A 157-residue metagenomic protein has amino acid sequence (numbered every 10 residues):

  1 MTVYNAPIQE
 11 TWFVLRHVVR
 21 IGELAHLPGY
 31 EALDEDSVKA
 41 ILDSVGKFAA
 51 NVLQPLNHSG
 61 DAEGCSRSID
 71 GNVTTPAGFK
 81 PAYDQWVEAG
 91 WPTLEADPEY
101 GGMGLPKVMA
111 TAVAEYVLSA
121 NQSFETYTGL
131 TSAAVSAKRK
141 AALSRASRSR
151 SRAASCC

Functional and structural regions predicted by a protein language model:
M1-T126: Amphipathic, small/basic residue-rich leader segments at the start of a protein or domain
S66, T131-A134, R152-A154: A glycine-rich phosphate-binding loop feature that marks nucleotide/adenosyl-phosphate handling sites
E95, M103, S147-C157: Glycine-rich, Trp-frequent "lid" loop and neighboring beta-strands that shape and gate the flavin cofactor pocket
T126-A146: N-terminal glycine-rich flavin-associated loop
